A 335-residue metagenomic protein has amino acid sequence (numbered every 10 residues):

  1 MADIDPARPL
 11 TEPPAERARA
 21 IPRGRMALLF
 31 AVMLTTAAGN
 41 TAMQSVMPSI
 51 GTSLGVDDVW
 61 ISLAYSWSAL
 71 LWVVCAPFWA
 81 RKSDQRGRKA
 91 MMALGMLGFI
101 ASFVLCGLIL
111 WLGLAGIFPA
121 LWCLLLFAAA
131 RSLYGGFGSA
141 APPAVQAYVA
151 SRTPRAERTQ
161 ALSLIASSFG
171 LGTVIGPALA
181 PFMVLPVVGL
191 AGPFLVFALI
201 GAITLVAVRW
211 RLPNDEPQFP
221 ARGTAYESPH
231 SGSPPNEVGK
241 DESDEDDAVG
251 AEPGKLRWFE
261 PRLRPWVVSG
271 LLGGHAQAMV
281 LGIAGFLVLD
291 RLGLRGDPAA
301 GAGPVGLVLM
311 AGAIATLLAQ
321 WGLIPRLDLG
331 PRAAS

Functional and structural regions predicted by a protein language model:
A2-R23, P213-S269: Juxtamembrane intracellular "pre-TM" segments in multi-pass secondary transporters
R19-A69, P265, S269, G274-R295: Helix-loop boundary and gating motifs at the non-cytosolic
L34, G116-A140: Hydrophobic core of transmembrane alpha-helices in multi-pass small-molecule transporters, especially MFS/SLC-type
A69-P77, T173-V174, A313-W321: Residue-level signature of mid-helix packing/kink "hotspots" within the transmembrane helices of 12-pass Major
C75-R88, L318-R332: Helix-to-loop junctions at the C-terminal end of transmembrane segments in multipass secondary transporters
L97-A120: C-terminal ends and interior cores of transmembrane alpha-helices in multi-pass membrane transporters/permeases
A130-F169: Cytoplasmic helix-loop-helix junction between adjacent transmembrane helices in 12-TM secondary transporters
